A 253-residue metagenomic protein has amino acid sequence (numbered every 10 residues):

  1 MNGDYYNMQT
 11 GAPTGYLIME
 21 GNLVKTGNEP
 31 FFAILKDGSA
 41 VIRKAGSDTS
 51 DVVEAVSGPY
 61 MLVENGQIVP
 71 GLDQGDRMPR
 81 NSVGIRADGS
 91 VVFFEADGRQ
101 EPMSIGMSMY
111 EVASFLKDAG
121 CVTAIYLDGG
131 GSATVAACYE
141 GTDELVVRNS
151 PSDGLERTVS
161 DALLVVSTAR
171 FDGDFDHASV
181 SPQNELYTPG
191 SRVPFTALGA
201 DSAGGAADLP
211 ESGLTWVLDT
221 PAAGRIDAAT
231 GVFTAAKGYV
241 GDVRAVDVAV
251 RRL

Functional and structural regions predicted by a protein language model:
M1-L253: Gly/Ser/Thr/Pro-rich low-complexity, intrinsically disordered segments
